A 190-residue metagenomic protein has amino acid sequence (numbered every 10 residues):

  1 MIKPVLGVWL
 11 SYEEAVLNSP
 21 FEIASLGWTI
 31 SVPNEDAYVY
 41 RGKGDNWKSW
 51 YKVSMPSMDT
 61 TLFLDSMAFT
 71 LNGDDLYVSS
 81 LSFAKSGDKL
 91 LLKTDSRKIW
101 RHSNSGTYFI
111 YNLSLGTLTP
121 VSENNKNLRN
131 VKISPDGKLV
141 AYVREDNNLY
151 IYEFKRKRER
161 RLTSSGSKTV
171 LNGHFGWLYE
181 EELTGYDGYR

Functional and structural regions predicted by a protein language model:
M1-R190: Beta-propeller folds
